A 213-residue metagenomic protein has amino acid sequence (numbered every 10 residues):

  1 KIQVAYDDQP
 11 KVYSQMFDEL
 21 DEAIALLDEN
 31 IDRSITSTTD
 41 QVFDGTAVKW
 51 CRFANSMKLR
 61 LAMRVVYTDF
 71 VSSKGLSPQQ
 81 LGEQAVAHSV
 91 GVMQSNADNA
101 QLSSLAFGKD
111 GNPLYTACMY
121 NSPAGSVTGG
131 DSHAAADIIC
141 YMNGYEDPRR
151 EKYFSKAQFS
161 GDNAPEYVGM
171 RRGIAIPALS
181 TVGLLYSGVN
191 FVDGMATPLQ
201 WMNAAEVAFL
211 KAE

Functional and structural regions predicted by a protein language model:
K1-E213: Structured, solvent-exposed acidic/aromatic patches
